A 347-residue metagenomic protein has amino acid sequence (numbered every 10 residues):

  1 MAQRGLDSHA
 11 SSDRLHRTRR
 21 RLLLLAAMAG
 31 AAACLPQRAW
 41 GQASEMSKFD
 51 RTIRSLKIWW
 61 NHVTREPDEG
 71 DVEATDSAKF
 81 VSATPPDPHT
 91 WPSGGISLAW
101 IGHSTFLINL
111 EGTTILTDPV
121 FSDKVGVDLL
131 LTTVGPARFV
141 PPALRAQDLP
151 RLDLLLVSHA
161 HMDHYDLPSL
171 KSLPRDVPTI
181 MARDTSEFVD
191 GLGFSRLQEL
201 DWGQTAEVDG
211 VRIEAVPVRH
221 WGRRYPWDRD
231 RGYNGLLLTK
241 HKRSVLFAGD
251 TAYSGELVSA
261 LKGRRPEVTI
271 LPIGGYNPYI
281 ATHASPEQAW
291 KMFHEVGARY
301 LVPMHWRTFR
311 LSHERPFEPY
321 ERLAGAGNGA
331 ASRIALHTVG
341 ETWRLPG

Functional and structural regions predicted by a protein language model:
H9, R14-R17, R21-D148, T239-F247 (+2 more regions): Metallo-beta-lactamase
Q42-S47, R138, P178, D184-E187 (+1 more regions): Cap/insert and terminal regions of metallo-dependent hydrolase folds
G70-S93, D148, M181-R243, R322-P346: Metallo-beta-lactamase
H103-N109, E207-E267, I280, E287: Catalytic core of the metallo-beta-lactamase
I108, D118, H159, D166 (+4 more regions): Divalent metal-coordination and catalytic microenvironments
P119-F121, A160, V218-R219, G249-T251 (+2 more regions): Active-site metal-binding loops of divalent metal-dependent hydrolases
V125, Y165, V189, R223 (+2 more regions): Glycine/Thr-rich phosphate-binding loops of Rossmann-like dinucleotide-binding domains
V127-M181, E187, G263-I270: Active-site metal-binding motif and surrounding structural segment of the metallo-beta-lactamase
